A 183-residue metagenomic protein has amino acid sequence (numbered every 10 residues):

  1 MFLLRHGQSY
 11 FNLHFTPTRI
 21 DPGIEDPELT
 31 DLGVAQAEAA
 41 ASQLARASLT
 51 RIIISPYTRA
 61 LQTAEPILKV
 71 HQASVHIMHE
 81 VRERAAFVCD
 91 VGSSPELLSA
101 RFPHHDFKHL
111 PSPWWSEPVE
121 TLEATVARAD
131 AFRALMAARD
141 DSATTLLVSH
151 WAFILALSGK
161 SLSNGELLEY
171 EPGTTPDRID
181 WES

Functional and structural regions predicted by a protein language model:
M1, E83-H104, D141, L155-S183: Acidic, low-complexity terminal tails and accessory targeting/binding regions of phosphate-metabolizing enzymes
M1, L135, D141-S149: Generic beta-sheet signal
L3-S9, V148-I154: Histidine-centered catalytic micro-motifs
L4-I77, E123-V126, G165, G173: Active-site-proximal alpha-helix that buttresses catalytic centers in soluble enzyme cores
Y10-L13, A60-T63, R84-F87, S116 (+1 more regions): Short catalytic/ligand-binding loop motif for oxyanion handling, primarily in non-cytosolic enzymes, centered on
L13-H14, T18-R19, G23-E28, V70-D130: Phosphate-handling substructures
I54-T58, E80-V81, L110, V148-A152: Short, well-ordered beta-to-alpha junction loops that form the rim of enzyme active sites and present histidine/acidic
T125-D141: A short, acidic, amphipathic alpha-helical segment used as a generic capping/interface helix at domain edges
